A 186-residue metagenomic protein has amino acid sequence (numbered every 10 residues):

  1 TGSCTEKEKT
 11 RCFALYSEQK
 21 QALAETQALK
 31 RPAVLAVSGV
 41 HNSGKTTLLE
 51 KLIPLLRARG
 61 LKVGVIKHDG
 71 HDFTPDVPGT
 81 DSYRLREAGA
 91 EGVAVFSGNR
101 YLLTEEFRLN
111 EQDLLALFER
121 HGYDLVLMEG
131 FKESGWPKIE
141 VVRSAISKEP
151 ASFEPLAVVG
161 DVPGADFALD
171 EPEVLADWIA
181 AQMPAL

Functional and structural regions predicted by a protein language model:
C4-E6, R11-L35: Extreme N-terminal, non-catalytic leader segments that precede Walker-type/kinase nucleotide-binding cores
Q19, P78, G92, L103 (+2 more regions): C-terminal accessory "lid"/substrate-recognition subdomains
E25-H71: Walker A (P-loop) phosphate-binding motif
V40, H68-D69, S97-G98, E129-F131 (+1 more regions): Fold-independent oxyanion-binding glycine-rich loops and adjacent beta-strand/coil segments at enzyme active sites
I53-E106: N-terminal phosphate/diphosphate-binding loop that engages ATP/GTP or pyrophosphate donors across diverse enzyme folds
T80-R84, E111-Q112, S144-I146: Short, hinge-like loop/turn segments at secondary-structure boundaries
T104-E133: Phosphate-binding/switch loop-helix module in NTP-utilizing enzymes
L125-A185: Phosphate/Mg2+-binding loops and adjacent switch elements in nucleotide/diphosphate-handling enzyme cores
